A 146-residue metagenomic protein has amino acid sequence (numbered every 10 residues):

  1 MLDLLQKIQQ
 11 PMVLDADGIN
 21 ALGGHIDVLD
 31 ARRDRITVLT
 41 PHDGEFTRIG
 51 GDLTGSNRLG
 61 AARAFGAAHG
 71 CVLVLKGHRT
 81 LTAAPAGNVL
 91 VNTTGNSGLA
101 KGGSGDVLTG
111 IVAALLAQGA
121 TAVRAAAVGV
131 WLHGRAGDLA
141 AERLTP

Functional and structural regions predicted by a protein language model:
M1-T94: Glycine-rich phosphate/dinucleotide-binding loop and adjoining beta-alpha-beta core of small-molecule
R33-R35, L99-G102, A125-A126: A short, ordered amphipathic alpha-helix with a cationic face
D43-G44, L90-N92, T109, H133-G137: Short acidic (Asp/Glu) and glycine-rich catalytic loops that position anionic groups and cofactors
G51-G55, S97-G98, R143-P146: Short glycine-enriched, charge-decorated loop/helix-capping segments at active-site entrances that position
T80, S97, H133-R135: Short Gly/Pro-enriched loop/turn and capping motifs at secondary-structure junctions
N96-I111, A122: Short glycine/threonine-rich catalytic loop with a Thr-x-Gly-x-Asp
G110-P146: Conserved post-catalytic alpha-helical subdomain immediately downstream of the catalytic base and nucleotide-binding
